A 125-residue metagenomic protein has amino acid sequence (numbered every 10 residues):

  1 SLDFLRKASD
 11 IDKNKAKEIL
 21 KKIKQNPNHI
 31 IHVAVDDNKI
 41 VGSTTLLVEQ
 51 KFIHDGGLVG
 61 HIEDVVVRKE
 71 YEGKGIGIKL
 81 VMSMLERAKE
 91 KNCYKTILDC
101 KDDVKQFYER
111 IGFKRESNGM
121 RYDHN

Functional and structural regions predicted by a protein language model:
S1-E18, V35: Short amphipathic alpha-helix that is part of the acyltransferase structural core
K21-V33, H61: A short helix-loop-beta-strand connector motif used in the catalytic cores of GNAT acetyltransferases and, in some
V33, K39-V48, V66: Conserved beta-strand in the GNAT
Q50-I62, E72: A conserved beta-turn-beta hairpin within the catalytic core of GNAT-like acetyltransferases that forms part
V67, G73-E86, R110: Conserved acetyl-CoA-binding loop-helix of GNAT-fold acetyltransferases
V81, A88-C100: Conserved GNAT acetyl-CoA-binding A-motif
T96-Q106, R121-N125: Conserved beta-strand-loop-alpha-helix junction that forms the acyl-donor binding cleft
E109-G119: Conserved acetyl-CoA-binding loop of GNAT-fold acetyltransferases
